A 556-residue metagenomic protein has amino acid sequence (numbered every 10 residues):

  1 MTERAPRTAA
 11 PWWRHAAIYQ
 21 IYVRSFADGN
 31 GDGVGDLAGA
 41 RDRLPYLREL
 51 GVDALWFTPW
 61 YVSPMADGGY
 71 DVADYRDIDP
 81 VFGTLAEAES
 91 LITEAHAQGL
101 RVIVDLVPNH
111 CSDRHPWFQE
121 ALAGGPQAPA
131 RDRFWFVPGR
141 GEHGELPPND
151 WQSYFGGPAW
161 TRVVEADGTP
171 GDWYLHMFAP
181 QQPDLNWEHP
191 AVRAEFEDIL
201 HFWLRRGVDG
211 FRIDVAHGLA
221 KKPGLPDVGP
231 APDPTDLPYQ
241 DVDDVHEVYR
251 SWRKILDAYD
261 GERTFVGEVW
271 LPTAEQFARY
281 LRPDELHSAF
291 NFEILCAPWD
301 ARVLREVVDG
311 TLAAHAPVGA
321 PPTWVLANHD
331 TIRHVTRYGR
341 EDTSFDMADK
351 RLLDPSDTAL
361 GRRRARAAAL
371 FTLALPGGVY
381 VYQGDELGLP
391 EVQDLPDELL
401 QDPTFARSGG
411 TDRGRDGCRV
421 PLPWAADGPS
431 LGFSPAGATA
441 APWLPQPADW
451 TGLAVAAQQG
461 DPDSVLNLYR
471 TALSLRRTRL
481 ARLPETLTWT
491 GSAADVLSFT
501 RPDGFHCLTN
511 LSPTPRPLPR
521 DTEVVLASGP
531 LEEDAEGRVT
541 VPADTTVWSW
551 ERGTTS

Functional and structural regions predicted by a protein language model:
T2-T522, S528-S556: Active-site and adjacent substrate-binding regions of carbohydrate-active enzymes
